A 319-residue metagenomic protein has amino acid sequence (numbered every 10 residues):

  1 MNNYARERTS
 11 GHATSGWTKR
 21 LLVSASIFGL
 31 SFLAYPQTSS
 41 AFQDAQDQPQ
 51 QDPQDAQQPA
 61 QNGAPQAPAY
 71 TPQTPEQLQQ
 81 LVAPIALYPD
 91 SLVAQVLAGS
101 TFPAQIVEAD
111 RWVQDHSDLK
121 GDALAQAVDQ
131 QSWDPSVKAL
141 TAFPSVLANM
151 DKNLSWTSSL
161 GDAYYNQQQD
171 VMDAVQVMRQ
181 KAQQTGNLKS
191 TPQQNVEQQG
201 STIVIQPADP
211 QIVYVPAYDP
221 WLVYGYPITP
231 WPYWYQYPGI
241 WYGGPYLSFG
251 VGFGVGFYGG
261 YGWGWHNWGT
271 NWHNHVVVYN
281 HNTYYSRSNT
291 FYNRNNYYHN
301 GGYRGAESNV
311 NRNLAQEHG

Functional and structural regions predicted by a protein language model:
M1-W17: N-terminal secretory signal peptides that target proteins for export/translocation
N2-E7, P36, D44-Q61, Y303-G319: Extracytoplasmic low-complexity, disordered linker/stalk tracts in cell-surface/secreted proteins
V23-L33: Bacterial N-terminal signal peptides
P49, D170-V175, Q184-G319: Low-complexity, repeat-rich tail regions
N62-T74: General marker for long, soluble alpha-helical cores
P72-Y214, Y218: Folded, non-transmembrane soluble domains that reside on the lumenal/extracytoplasmic side of membranes
